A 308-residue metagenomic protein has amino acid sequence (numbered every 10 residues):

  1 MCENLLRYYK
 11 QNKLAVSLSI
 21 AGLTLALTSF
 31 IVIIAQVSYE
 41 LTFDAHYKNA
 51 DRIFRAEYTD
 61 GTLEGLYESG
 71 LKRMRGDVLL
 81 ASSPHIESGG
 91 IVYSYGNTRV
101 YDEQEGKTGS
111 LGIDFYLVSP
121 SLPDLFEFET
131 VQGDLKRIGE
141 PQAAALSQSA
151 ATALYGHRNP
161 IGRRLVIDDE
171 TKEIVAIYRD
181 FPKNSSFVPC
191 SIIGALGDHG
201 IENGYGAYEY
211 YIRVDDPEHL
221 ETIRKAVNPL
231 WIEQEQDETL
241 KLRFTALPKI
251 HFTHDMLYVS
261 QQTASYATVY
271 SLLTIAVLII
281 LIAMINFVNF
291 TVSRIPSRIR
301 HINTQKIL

Functional and structural regions predicted by a protein language model:
C2-L14, L18, G22, I285-L308: Intracellular coupling helices
R7-A15, Y47, V227-L278, P296-I299 (+1 more regions): Membrane-helix entry/capping segments
A15-S29, Y270-N289: Alpha-helical transmembrane segments of integral membrane proteins
F30, I34-I161, V166-E173, K225 (+1 more regions): Structured, solvent-exposed hinge/loop segments at the ends of secondary-structure elements
I53, Y205-E209, I299: Short, solvent-exposed beta-strand edge segments and adjacent coil->beta transition regions
V118-V131, A144-A264: Mid-to-C-terminal secondary-structure elements that act as membrane-proximal/extracytoplasmic interface segments
L122-D124, A150, S271, L281 (+1 more regions): Residues within well-ordered alpha helices
